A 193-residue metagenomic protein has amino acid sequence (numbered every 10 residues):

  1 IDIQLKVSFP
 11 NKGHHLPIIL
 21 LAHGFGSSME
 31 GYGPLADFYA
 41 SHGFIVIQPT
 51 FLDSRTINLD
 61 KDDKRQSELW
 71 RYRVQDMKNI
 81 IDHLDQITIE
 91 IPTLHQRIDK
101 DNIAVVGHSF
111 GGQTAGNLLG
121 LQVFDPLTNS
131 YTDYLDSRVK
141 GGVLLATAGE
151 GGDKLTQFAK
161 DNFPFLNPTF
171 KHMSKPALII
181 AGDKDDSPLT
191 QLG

Functional and structural regions predicted by a protein language model:
I1-H14: N-terminal cap/lid segment of alpha/beta-hydrolase-fold proteins
H15-G24: Short beta-strand element of the alpha/beta-hydrolase
H23, G107-G112: Conserved alpha/beta-hydrolase "nucleophile elbow" surrounding the catalytic nucleophile
S27-D53: Short amphipathic alpha-helix adjacent to the substrate-entry channel of hydrolases
R65-K100: Alpha/beta-hydrolase active-site loop
D85, G112-P126: Short glycine-enriched nucleophile-adjacent loop and the immediately C-terminal alpha-helix near the catalytic center
P92, N102-A104, G141: Residue in the alpha/beta-hydrolase core beta-strand immediately N-terminal to the catalytic nucleophile
S130-G193: The feature captures the conserved acid-bearing segment of alpha/beta-hydrolase catalytic domains
